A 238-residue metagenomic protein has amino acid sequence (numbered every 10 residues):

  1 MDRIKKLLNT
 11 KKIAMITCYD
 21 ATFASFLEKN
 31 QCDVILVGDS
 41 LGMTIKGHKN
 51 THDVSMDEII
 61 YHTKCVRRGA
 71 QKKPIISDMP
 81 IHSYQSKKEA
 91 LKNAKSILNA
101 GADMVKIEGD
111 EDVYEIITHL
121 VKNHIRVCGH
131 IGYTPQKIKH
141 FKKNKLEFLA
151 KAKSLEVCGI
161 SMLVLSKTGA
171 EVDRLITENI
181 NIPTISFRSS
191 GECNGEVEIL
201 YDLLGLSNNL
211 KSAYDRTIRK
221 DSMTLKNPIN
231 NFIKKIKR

Functional and structural regions predicted by a protein language model:
M1-R238: Alpha/beta enzyme core
